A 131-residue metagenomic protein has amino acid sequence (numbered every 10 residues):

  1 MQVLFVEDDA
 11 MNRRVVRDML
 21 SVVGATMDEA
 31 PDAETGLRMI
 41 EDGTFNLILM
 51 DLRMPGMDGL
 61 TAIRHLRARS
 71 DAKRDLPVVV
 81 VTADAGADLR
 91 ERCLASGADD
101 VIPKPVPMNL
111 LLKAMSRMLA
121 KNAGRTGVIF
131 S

Functional and structural regions predicted by a protein language model:
E7: Conserved acidic carboxylate
R14-V22: Charged docking surfaces used in two-component/phosphorelay signaling
G24-P31, M39, I102: Short hydrophobic/Thr-rich beta-strand motif most characteristic of the beta2 strand and flanking loop of CheY-like
D32-T35, D58-H65: Acidic catalytic/metal-coordinating carboxylates
T44-L49: Active-site beta3 strand of CheY-like receiver
D51, T82: Active-site residues of response regulator receiver
M54: Receiver (REC) domain active-site loop signature in two-component systems and cognate sites in sensor histidine kinases
V106-M115: C-terminal output helix
